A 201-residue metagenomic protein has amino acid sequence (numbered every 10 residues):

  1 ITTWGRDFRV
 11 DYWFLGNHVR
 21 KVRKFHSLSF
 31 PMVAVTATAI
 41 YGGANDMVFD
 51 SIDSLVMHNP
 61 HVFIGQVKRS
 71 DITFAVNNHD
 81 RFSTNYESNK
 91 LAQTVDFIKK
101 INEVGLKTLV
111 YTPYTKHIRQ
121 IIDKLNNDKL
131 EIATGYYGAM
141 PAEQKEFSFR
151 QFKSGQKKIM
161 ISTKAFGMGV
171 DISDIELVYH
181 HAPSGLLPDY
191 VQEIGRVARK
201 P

Functional and structural regions predicted by a protein language model:
I1-I64: Post-DEXD/H (motif II) to motif III coupling segment of the RecA-like Helicase ATP-binding lobe
H26-V33, K107, Q156-I159: Loop/turn-to-beta-strand initiation segments
L28-F30, M57-P60, R69-S70, L106 (+3 more regions): Short glycine-/polar-rich loops that comprise or flank the Walker A/P-loop and associated switch/sensor motifs
A34-G43, P113-T115, S162-A165, I172 (+1 more regions): A short beta-strand-to-loop transition that corresponds to the Sensor-1 phosphate-sensing loop of AAA+ P-loop ATPases
Y41-A44, I98-N126, A133-Y137: Conserved strand-helix element at the start of the C-terminal RecA-like helicase core
Q66-V67, Y111-H117, A133-F147, T163-G167: Conserved helicase motor
R69-K90: Inter-lobe coupling/hinge segments of SF2-like helicase ATPases
G138-E143, G155-P201: Conserved RecA-like helicase motor core of SF1/SF2 enzymes
